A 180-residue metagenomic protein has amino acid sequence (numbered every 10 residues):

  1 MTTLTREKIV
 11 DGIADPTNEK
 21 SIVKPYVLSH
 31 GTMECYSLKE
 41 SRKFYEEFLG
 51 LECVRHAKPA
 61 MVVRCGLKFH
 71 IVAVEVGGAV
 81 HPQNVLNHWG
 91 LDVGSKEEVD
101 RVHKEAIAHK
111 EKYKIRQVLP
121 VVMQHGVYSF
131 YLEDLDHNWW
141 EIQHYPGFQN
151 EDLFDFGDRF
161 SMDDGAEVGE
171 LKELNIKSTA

Functional and structural regions predicted by a protein language model:
T2-K39, W89, F148-A180: N-terminal beta-strand motif that seeds the catalytic metal site of vicinal oxygen chelate
T3-T17, E52-N87, V93, L132 (+1 more regions): Conserved short beta-strand elements that form part of the metal-binding/catalytic scaffold of enzyme active sites
K24-V27, P82-L86, Q124: Short glycine-enriched loop/turn motifs at secondary-structure junctions
C35-K39, G90-W139, G147, E167-A180: Vicinal oxygen chelate
Y36-E52: Amphipathic alpha-helical segments
K58-P59, L119, N150: Residue-level "edge-of-site" marker
